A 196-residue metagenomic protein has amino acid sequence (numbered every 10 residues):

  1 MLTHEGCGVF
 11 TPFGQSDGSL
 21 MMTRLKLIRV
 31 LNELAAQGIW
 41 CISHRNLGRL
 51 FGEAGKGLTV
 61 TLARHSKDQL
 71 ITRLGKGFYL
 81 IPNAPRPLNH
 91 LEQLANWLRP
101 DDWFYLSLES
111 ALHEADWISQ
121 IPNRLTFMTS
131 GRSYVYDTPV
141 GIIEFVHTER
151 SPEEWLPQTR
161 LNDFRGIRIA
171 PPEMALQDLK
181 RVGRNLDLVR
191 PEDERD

Functional and structural regions predicted by a protein language model:
M1, M21-M22, M128, M174: Detector for methionine-enriched segments
M1-S16: Long, low-complexity, charged/polar intrinsically disordered regions in eukaryotic proteins
C7-F10, G48, G75-K76, D102 (+2 more regions): Generic intrinsically disordered, low-complexity segments enriched for polar/acidic and small residues
S19-R99: Short beta-edge/loop segments at beta->alpha junctions of small alpha/beta modules that act as binding/recognition
P82-D196: Nucleic-acid-binding surface
